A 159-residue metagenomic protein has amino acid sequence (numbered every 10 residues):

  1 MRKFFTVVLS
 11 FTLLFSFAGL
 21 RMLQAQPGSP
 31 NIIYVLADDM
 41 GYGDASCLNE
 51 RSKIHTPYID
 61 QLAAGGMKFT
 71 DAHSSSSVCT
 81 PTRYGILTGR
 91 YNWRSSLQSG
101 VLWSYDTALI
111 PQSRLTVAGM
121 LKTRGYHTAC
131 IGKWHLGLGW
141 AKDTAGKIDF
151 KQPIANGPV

Functional and structural regions predicted by a protein language model:
R2-V7, F17-V159: Formylglycine-dependent sulfatase
